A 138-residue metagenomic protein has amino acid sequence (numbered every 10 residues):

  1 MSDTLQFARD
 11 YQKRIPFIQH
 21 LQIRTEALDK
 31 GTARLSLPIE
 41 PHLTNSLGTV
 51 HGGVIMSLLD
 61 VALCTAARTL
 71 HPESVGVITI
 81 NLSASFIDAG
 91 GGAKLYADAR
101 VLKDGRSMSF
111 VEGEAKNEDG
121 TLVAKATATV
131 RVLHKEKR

Functional and structural regions predicted by a protein language model:
M1-R138: Terminal targeting signals and extreme-terminal segments of soluble enzymes
